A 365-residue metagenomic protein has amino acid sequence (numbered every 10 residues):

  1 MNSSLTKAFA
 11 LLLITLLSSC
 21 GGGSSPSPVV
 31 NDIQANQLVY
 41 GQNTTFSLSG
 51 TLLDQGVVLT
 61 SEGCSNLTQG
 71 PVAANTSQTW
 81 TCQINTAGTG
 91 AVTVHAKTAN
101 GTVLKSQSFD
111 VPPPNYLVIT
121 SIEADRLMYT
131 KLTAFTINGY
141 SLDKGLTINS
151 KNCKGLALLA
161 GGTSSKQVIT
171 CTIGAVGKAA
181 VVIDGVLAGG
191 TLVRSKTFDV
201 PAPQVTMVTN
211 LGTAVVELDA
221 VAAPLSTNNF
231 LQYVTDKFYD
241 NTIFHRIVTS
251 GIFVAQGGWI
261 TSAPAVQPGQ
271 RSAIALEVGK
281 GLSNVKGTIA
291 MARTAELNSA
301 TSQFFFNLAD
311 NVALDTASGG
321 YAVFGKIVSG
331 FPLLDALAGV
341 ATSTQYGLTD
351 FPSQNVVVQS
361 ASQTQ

Functional and structural regions predicted by a protein language model:
M1-F9: Bacterial N-terminal signal peptides that target proteins for export
A10-I14: Hydrophobic helical h-region of N-terminal Sec-dependent signal peptides in bacterial secretory/periplasmic proteins
L16-S19: C-terminal motif of bacterial Sec signal peptides marking the signal peptidase cleavage site
G21-F46, D54-V57, C64-G70, N85-Q365: Cyclophilin-like peptidyl-prolyl cis-trans isomerases
W80: SAM/dcSAM-binding transferase cores
